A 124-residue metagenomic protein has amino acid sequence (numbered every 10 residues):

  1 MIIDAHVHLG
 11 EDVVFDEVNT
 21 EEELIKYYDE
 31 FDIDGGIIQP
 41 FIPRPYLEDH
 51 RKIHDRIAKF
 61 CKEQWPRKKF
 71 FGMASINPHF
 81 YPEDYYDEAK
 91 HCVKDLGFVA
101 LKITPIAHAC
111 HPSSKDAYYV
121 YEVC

Functional and structural regions predicted by a protein language model:
M1-D55, A89-V93, A100: An N-terminally biased module of ancient metal coordination in phosphate/nucleic-acid-related enzymes
E48-V123: Active-site gating/metal-coordination segments in enzymes
